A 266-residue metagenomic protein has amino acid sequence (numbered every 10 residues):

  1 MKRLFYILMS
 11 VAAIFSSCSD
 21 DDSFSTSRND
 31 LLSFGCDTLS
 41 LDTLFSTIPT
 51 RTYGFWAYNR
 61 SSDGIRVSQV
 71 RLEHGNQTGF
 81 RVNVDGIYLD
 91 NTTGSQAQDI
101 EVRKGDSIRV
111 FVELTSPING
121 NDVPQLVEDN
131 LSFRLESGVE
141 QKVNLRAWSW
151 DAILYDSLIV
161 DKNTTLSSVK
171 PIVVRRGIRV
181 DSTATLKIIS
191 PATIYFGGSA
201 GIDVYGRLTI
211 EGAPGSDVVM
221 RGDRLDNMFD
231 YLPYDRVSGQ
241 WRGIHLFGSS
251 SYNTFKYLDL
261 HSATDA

Functional and structural regions predicted by a protein language model:
K2-M9: Sec-dependent signal peptide recognition, specifically the positively charged N-region followed immediately by
R3, D63-G64, Y252: Short, composition-biased linear "edge" segments at structural boundaries
I14-S17: C-terminal motif of bacterial Sec signal peptides marking the signal peptidase cleavage site
D22-S25, L32-T43, I48-T50, G54-W56 (+1 more regions): Beta-strand/loop edge motif enriched in small/polar residues
T50-T52, S62-V67: Short acidic/proline- and small/hydrophobic-mixed sequence motifs that coincide with surface turns and coil-to-beta
A57-S61: Asparagine-centered strand-capping/turn motif at beta-strand->loop junctions
Q69-V70, S190: Extracytoplasmic/periplasmic/luminal assembly and interaction segments in envelope/secretory/respiratory proteins
R71-Q96: Short, solvent-exposed loop/linker segments at beta-strand-coil boundaries, enriched for Pro/Gly and Ser/Thr
